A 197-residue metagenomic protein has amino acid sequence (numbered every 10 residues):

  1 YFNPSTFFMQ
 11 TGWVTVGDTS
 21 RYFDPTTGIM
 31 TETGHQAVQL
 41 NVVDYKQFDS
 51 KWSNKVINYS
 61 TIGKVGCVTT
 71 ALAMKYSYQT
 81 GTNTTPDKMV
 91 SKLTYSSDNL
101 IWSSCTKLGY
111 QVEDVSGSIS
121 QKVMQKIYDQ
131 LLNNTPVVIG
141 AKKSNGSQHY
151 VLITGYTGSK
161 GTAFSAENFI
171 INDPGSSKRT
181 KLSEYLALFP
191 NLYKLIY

Functional and structural regions predicted by a protein language model:
Y1-L40: Extracellular adhesion/carbohydrate-binding repeat motifs centered on closely spaced tryptophans
G34-Y95: Active-site-adjacent structural segments surrounding the nucleophilic cysteine of cysteine proteases and isopeptidases
A71, Y76-Y197: Conserved active-site-adjacent core of cysteine acyl-enzyme catalytic domains
